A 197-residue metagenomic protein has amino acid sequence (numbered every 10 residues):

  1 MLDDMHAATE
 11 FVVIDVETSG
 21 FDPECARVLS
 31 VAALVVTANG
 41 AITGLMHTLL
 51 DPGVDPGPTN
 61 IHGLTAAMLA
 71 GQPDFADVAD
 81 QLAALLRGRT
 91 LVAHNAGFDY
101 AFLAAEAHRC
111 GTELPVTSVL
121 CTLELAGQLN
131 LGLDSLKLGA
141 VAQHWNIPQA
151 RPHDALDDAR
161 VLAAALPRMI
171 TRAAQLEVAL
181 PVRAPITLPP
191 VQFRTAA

Functional and structural regions predicted by a protein language model:
M1-D4, H144, A163-A197: Acidic two-metal-ion nuclease catalytic site recognized across multiple nuclease folds, prominently DnaQ/RNase D-T
M1-V116, L131-L136, A140-H153: Conserved non-catalytic scaffold segment of RNase H-like nuclease domains
L103, L125, L162-L166: Buried hydrophobic packing segments
E113-A126: Conserved beta-strand -> loop -> alpha-helix junction used to position metal-binding or nucleic-acid-contacting
D158: Short, conserved phosphate/pyrophosphate- and ester-handling motifs at nucleotide-, phospho-/glycolipid
